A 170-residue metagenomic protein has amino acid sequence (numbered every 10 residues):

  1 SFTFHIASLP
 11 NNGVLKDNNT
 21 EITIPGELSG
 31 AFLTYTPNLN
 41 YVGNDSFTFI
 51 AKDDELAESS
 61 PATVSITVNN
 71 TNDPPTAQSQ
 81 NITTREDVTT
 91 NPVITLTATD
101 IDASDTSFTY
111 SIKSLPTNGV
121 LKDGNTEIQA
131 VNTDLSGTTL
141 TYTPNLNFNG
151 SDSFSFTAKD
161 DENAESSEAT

Functional and structural regions predicted by a protein language model:
S1, A7-D73, N81-N91, T95-S107 (+1 more regions): Acidic, turn/loop-rich segments in luminal/extracellular domains of secretory-pathway and cell-surface proteins
A77: A solvent-exposed, acidic/Ser-Thr-rich amphipathic alpha-helical stretch
